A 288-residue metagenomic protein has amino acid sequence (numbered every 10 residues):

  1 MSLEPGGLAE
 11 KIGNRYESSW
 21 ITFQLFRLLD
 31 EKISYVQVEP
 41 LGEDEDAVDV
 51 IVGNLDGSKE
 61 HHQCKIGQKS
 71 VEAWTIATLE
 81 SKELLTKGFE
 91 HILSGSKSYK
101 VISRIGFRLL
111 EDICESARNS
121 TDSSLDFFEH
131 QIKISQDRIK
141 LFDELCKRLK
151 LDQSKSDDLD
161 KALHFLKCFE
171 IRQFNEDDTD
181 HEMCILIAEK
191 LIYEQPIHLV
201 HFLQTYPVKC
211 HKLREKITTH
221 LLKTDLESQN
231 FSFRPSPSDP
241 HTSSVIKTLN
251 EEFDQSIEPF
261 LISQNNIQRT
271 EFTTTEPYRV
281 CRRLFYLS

Functional and structural regions predicted by a protein language model:
M1-N14, C64-S288: Acidic metal-coordinating catalytic centers involved in nucleic-acid phosphodiester chemistry
E10-E80: Catalytic centers of nucleases
